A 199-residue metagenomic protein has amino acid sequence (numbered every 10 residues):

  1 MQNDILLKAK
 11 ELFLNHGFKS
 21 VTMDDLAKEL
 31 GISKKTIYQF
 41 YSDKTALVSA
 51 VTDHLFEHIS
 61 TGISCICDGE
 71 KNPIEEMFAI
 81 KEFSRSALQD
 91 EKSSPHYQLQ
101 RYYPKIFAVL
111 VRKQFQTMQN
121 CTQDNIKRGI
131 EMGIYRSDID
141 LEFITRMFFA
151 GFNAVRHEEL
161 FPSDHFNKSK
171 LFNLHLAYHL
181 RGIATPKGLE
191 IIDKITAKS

Functional and structural regions predicted by a protein language model:
D4, K8, L12-A46, A50: Helix-turn-helix
A50, S64-E91, T145-F148: Hydrophobic alpha-helical connector segments
D53-S60: Short, basic, alpha-helical segments at the C-terminal edge of helix-turn-helix-like DNA-binding modules
I66, P95-L99, E159-P162: Secondary-structure edge/capping motif, primarily at the C-terminal ends of alpha-helices and the immediately following
E75, K113, E131-M147, H165-K170 (+1 more regions): All-alpha amphipathic helical-bundle segments outside canonical DNA-binding/catalytic cores that form hydrophobic
Q89-D124, E131-Y135, F143: Short secondary-structure transition hinges
D124-R128, M132, H165-S199: C-terminal peripheral helix-coil segments that are non-catalytic and often amphipathic
